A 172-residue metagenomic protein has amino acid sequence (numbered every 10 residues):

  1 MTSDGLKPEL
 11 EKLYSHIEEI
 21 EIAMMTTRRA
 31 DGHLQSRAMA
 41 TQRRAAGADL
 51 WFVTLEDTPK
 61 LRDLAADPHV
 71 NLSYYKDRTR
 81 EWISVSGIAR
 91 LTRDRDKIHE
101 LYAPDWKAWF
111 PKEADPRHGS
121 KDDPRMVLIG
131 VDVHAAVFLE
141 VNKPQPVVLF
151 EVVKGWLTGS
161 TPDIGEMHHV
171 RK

Functional and structural regions predicted by a protein language model:
M1-L6, V85-K172: Charged, gly/pro-rich active-site loop segments
T2-I22: Short, basic/aromatic recognition patches
S15-A30, V70-Y74: A short, Trp-centered hydrophobic/proline-enriched beta-strand micro-motif
I20-I22, A48-L50, D67-V70, D123-M126 (+1 more regions): Short, surface-exposed beta-edge/turn micro-motifs
R28-A30, L55-D57, Y75-D77, S86-R90: Histidine- and/or cysteine-centered catalytic micro-motif in compact active-site loops
R37-A40: Conserved beta-strand in the GNAT
Q42-R80: A short mixed-secondary-structure module that forms the rim of ligand-binding clefts
